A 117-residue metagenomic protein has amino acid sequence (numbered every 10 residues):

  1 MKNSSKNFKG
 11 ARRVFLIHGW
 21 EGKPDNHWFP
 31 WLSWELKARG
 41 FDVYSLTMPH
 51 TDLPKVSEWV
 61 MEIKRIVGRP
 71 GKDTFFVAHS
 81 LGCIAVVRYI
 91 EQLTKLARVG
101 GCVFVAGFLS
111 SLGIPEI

Functional and structural regions predicted by a protein language model:
M1-N3, V60-K64, Y89-E91: A generic local structural motif
M1-R12: Short beta-strand-to-loop junctions in surface cap/lid or active-site-entrance loops
S4-S5, S33, S45, S57 (+2 more regions): Generic serine detector
G10-K72: Active-site catalytic motif of lipid deacylating hydrolases and related acyltransferases
E35, V67-I117: Serine-dependent carboxylesterase/thioesterase catalytic core of lipase-like alpha/beta-hydrolase/SGNH enzymes
